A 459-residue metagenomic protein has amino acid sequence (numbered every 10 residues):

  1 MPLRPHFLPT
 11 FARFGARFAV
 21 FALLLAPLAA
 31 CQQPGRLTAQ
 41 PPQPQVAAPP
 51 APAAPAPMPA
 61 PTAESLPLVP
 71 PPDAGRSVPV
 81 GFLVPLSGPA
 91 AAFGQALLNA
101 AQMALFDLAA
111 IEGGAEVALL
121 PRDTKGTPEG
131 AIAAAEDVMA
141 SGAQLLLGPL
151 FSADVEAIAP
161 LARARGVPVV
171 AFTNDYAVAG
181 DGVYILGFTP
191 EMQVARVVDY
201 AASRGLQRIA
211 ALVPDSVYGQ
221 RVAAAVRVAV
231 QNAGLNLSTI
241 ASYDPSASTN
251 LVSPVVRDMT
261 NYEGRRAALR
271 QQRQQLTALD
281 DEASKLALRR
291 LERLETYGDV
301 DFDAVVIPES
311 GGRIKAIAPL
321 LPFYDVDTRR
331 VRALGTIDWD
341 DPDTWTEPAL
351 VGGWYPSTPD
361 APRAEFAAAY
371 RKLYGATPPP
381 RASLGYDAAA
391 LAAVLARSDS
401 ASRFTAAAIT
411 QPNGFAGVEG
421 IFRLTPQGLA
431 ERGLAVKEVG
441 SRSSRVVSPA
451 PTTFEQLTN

Functional and structural regions predicted by a protein language model:
P2-L24, L28-N459: Extracytosolic ligand-binding ectodomains
